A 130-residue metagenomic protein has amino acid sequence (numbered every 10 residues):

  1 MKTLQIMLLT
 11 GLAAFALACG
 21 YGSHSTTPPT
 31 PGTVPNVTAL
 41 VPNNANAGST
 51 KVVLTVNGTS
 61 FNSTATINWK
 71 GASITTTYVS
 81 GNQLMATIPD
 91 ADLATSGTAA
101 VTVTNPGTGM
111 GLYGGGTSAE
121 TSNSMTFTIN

Functional and structural regions predicted by a protein language model:
M1-A18: Sec-dependent bacterial lipoprotein signal peptides
C19-W69, T98, G109-N130: Beta-strand/beta-sandwich contexts
T59, P89-A91: Hydrophobic loop/turn residues within beta-sheet-rich immunoglobulin-like superfamily modules
T75-V79: Short beta-strand segments within Ig-like beta-sandwich modules, predominantly Fibronectin type-III
N82-A86: Short strand-edge motifs at loop-to-beta-strand transitions and within beta-strands of extracellular beta-rich domains
D92-A99: Short glycine/proline/serine/threonine-rich loop/turn segments at secondary-structure transition edges
T104-T108: Beta-strand-rich extracellular modules
